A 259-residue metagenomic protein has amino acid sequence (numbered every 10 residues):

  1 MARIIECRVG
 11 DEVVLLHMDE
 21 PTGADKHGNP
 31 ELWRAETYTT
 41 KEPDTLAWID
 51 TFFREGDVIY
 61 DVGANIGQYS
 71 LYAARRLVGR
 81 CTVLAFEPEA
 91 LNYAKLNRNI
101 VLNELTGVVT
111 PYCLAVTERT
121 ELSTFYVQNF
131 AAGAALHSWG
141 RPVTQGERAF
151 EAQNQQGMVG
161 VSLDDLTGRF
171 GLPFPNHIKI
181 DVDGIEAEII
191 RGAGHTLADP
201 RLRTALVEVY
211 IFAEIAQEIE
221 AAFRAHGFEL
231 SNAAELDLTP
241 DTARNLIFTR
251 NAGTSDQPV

Functional and structural regions predicted by a protein language model:
M1-T110, R148, A152, F170 (+3 more regions): S-adenosyl-L-methionine
E36-V58, T124, W139-P200, F212-E218 (+1 more regions): Short internal loop-to-helix segment that lines adenine-nucleotide cofactor pockets
Y60, L84, Y112, V159 (+2 more regions): Conserved Rossmann-like nucleotide-binding pocket used by diverse enzymes that bind dinucleotide cofactors
A64-I66, A90, V116-E118, V182-E186 (+1 more regions): Short, glycine/acidic-enriched loop or turn micro-motifs at the edges of active sites
Q68-L71, A94, E121, A187-R191: Short N-terminal helix/helix-N-cap motif within the alpha/beta-hydrolase-1
R76-L77, V101-L102, N129, G194-A198 (+1 more regions): Glycine-rich, phosphate-binding/catalytic loops in enzymes
N97-V161: S-adenosyl-L-methionine
R201-V209: Conserved beta-strand signature within the Rossmann-like core of class I S-adenosyl-L-methionine
